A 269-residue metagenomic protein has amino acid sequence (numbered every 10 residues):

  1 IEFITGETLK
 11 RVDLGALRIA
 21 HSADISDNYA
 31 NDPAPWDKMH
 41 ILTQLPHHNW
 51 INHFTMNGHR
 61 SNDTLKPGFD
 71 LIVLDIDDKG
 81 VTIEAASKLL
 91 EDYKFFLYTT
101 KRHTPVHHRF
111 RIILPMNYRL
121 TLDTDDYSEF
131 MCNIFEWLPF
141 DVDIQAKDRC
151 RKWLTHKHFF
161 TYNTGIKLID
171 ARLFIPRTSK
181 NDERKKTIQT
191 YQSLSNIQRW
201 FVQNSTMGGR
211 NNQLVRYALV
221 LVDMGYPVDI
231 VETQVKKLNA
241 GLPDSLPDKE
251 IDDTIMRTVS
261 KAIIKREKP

Functional and structural regions predicted by a protein language model:
I1-L71, G80-E84, K88: DNA replication initiation on ssDNA origins
H40-R60, L74, V81, L89-L97 (+3 more regions): Catalytic residues for metal-mediated phosphoryl-transfer on nucleic acids/nucleotides
I51-M56, D143-R151, K249: Short glycine-rich, low-complexity/disordered patches
H59-T64, E84-S87, D92-P105, F140-Q145: Catalytic micro-motifs at enzyme active sites that drive phosphoryl/nucleotidyl and oxygen chemistry
P67-L90, K101-L122, E129-N133, E183-P269: Modules that initiate DNA replication and primer synthesis
P105, P115-Y118, D141-L168, S260: Short, conserved secondary-structure transition motifs
R119, Y127-D141, T155: Accessory, often N-terminal, substrate/partner-engagement and coupling regions that sit outside the core NTP/cofactor
D123-T124, I144: N-terminal core-binding DNA-recognition domain of tyrosine site-specific recombinases/integrases
